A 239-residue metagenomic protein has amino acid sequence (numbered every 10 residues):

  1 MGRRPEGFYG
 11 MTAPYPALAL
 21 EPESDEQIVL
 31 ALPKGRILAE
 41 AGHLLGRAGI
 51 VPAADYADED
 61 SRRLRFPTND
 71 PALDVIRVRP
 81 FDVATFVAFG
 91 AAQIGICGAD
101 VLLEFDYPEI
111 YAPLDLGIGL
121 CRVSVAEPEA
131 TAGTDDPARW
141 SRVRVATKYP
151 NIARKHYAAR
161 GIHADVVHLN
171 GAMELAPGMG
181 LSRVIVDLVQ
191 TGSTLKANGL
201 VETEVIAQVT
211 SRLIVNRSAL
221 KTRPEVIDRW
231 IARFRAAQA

Functional and structural regions predicted by a protein language model:
G2-A239: Domain-level signature for soluble enzymes in the chorismate/prephenate branch of the shikimate pathway
